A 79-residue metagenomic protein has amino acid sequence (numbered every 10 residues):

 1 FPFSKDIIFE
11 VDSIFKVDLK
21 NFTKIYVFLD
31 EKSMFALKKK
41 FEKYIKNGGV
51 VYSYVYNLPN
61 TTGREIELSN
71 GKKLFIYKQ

Functional and structural regions predicted by a protein language model:
F1-N21: S-adenosyl-L-methionine
I7-I8, I14, I25, I45 (+2 more regions): Weak global preference for isoleucine
F15, L19-A36: A short SAM/SAH-binding and catalytic strip from SAM-dependent methyltransferases
K32-Q79: C-terminal substrate-binding/active-site "lid" region of AdoMet-derived donor-dependent transferases
